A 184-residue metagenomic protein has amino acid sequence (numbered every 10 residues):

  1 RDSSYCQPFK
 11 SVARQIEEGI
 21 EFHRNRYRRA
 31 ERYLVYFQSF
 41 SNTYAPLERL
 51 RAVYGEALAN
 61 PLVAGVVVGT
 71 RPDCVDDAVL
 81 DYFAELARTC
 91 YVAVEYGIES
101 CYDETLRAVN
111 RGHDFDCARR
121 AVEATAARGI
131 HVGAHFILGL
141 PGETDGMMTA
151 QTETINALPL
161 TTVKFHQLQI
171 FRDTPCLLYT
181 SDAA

Functional and structural regions predicted by a protein language model:
D2-L47, L62-V75, Y91-C117, K164: Core AdoMet radical
F9, L47-R51, D77-L80, T144-T149: Conserved strand-to-helix beginnings and helix N-cap segments that scaffold or border functional pockets
I16-E21, L50-G55, L80-A84, A118-V122 (+1 more regions): Generic structural signal for well-ordered alpha-helices, preferentially at hydrophobic/aromatic core positions
I20-R24, V75-T89, T149-P159: Short amphipathic alpha-helices and their capping/turn segments at secondary-structure boundaries
G55-P61, F83-Y91: Acidic (Asp/Glu)-rich catalytic clusters
N60-V66, H131-A134: Short, surface-exposed connector motifs at secondary-structure boundaries
D116-T174: Conserved C-terminal portion of the radical SAM core fold that forms the substrate/S-adenosylmethionine-binding
Y179-A183: Conserved small/polar residues in nucleotide/adenosyl-binding loops
